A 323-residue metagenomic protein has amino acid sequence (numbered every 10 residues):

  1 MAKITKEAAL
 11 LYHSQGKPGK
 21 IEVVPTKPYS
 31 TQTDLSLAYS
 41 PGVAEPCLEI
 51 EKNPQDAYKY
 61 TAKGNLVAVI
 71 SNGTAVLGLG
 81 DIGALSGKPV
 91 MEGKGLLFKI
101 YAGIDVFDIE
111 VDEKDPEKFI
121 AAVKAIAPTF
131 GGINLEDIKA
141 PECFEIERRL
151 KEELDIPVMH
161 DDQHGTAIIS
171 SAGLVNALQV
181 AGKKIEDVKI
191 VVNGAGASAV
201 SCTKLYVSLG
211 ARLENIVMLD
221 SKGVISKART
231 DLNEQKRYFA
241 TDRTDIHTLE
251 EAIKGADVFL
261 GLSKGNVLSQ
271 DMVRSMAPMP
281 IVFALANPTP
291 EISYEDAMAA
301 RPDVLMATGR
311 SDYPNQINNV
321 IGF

Functional and structural regions predicted by a protein language model:
M1-I156: N-terminal ligand-binding/catalytic initiation module
N72-T74, I82, V111-D112, D137-A140 (+5 more regions): Short, ordered loop/turn segments at secondary-structure junctions
L77, A84-A102, H160, H164 (+1 more regions): Glycine-rich phosphate/diphosphate-binding loop of Rossmann-like nucleotide-binding domains
D108, N134-D137, V158-D161, V192 (+4 more regions): General beta-strand structural signal in soluble alpha/beta enzymes
A127, I185, A252-I253, V273-M276: A short, aliphatic-rich alpha-helical micro-motif
R148, N266-I321: Rossmann-fold NAD(P)-binding glycine/threonine-rich loop
Q163-N176, T308-F323: Short alpha-helices
